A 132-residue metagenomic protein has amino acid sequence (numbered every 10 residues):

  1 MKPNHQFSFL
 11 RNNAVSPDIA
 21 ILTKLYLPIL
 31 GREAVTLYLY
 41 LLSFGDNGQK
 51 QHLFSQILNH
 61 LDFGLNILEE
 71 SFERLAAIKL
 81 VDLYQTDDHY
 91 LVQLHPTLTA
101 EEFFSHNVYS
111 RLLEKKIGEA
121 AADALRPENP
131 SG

Functional and structural regions predicted by a protein language model:
M1-H52: Short recognition helix of helix-turn-helix/winged-helix DNA-binding domains
P3, S43, N47, S71-A77 (+2 more regions): Low-complexity, flexible helical/coil segments
Q6-D18, N66, D82, A124 (+1 more regions): Long, compositionally biased intrinsically disordered regulatory segments in eukaryotic proteins
N13-A14, L22, L27, Q56-N59 (+3 more regions): Short, structured secondary-structure boundary patches
Y40, D46-G48, L53, V81 (+2 more regions): Generic alpha-helical propensity signal that fires on short helical segments and nearby coil/disordered stretches
F44-L94: Winged helix-turn-helix DNA-binding recognition segment
P96-S131: Short, amphipathic alpha-helical interaction segments positioned at domain boundaries
